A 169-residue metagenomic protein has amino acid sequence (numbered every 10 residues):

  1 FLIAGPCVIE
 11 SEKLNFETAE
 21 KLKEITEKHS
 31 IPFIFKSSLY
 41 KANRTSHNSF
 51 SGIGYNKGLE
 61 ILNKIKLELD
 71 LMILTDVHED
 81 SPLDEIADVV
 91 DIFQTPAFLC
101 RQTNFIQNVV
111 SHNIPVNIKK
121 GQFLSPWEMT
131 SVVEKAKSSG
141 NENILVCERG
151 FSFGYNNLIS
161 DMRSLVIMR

Functional and structural regions predicted by a protein language model:
F1-I3, E60: N-terminal amphipathic alpha-helix/helix-capping segment at the start of soluble metabolic enzymes
G5, F35, I86, I118 (+1 more regions): Conserved, mostly hydrophobic/aromatic
P6-N15, F33-Y55: Glycine-rich, proline-tolerant flexible connector loops at the mouths of alpha/beta enzymes
F16-K23, L59-N63, L83, I106 (+2 more regions): Generic structural signal for well-ordered alpha-helices, preferentially at hydrophobic/aromatic core positions
L22-E24, K28-H29, F50-L74, N108-P115 (+1 more regions): Alpha-helix-loop-beta-strand connector modules within alpha/beta enzyme cores
I31-S38, M72-V77: Short beta-strand segments at enzyme active-site cores
I53-G54, E68-P82, D91-N104, I114-P126 (+1 more regions): Catalytic beta/alpha-barrel core
N113, N117-R169: Catalytic alpha/beta core domains of metabolic enzymes, predominantly
